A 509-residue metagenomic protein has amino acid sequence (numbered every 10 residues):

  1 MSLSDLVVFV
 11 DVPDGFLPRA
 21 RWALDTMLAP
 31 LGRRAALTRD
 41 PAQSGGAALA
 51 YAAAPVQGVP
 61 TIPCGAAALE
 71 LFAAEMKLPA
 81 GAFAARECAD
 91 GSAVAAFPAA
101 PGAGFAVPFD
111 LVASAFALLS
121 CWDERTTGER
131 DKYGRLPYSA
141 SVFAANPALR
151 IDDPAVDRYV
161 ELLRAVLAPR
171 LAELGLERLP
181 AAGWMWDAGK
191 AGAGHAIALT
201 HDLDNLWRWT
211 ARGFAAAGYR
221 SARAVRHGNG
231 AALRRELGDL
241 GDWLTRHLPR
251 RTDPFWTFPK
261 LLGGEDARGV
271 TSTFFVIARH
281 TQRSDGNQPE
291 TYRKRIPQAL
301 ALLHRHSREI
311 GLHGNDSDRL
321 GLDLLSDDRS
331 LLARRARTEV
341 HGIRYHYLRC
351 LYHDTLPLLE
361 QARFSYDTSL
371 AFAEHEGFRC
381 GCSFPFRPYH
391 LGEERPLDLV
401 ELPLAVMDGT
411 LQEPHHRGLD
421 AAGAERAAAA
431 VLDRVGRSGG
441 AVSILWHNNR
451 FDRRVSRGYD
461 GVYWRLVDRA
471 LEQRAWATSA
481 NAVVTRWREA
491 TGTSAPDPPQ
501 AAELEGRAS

Functional and structural regions predicted by a protein language model:
M1-T291, F384, L391-S509: Terminal accessory/targeting
L28, S317-P396, R453-R457, G461-V462: Catalytic domains of cell-wall/extracellular-matrix polysaccharide-remodeling enzymes, centered on de-N-acetylation
R250, W256-T257, L261-P357, Q361: Long, K/E/R/D-enriched contiguous segments that form extended
V276, L312-D316, R344-Y347, R363-F364 (+4 more regions): Active-site proximal loops enriched in glycine and acidic residues that flank catalytic Cys/His/Asp and coordinate
G311, G342, H375-R379, G440 (+1 more regions): Glycine-centered flexibility motif
